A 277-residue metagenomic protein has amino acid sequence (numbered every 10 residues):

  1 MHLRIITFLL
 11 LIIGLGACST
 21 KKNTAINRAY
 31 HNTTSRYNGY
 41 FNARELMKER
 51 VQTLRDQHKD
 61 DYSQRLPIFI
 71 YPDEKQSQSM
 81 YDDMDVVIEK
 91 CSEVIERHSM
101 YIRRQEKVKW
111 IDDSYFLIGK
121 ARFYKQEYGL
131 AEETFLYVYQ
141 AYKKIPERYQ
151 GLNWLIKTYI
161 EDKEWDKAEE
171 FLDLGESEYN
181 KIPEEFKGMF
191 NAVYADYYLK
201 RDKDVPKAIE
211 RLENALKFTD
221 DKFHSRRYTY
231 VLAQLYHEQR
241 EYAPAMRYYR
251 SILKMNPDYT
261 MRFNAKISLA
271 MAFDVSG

Functional and structural regions predicted by a protein language model:
M1-H2: N-terminal secretory signal peptides that target proteins for export/translocation
I5-G14: Sec-dependent N-terminal signal peptides
C18-G277: Acidic, polar-rich low-complexity tracts and alpha-helical solenoid repeat scaffolds
